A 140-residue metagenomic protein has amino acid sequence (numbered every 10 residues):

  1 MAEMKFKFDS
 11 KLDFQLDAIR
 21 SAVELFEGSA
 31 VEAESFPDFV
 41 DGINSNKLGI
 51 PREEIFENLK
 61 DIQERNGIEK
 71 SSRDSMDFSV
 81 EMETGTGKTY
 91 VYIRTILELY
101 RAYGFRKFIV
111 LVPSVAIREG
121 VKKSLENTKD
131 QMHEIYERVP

Functional and structural regions predicted by a protein language model:
M1-P140: RecA-like P-loop NTPase motor core of helicase/translocase proteins
